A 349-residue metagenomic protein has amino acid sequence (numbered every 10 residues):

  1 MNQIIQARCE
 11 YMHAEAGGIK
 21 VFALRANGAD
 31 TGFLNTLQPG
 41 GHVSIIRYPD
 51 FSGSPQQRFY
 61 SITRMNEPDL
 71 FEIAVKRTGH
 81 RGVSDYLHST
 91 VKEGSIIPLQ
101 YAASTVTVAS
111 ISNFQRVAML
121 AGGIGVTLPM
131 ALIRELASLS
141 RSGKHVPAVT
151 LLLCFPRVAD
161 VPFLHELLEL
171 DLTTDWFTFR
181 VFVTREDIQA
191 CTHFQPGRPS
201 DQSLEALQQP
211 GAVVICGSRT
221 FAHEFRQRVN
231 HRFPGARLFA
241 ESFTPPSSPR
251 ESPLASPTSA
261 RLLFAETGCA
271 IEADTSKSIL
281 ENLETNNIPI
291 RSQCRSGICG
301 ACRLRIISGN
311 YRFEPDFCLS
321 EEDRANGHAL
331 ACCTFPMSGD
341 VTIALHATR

Functional and structural regions predicted by a protein language model:
N2-I96, Q115-R116, F155-R157, L168-D171 (+1 more regions): Ferredoxin-reductase
R8, Q227, C318-A331: Low-complexity, intrinsically disordered Gly/Pro/Thr-rich segments
Y48, A102-A103, H346: Short, surface-exposed secondary-structure boundary micro-motifs
Y86-L254, R261-L263: FNR/FR-type flavoprotein reductase catalytic core
T173-T174, F182-R185, M337-R349: Short flanking/linker segments adjacent to small metal-binding domains or redox-active Cys/His motifs
P257-R291: C-terminal accessory/binding modules appended to enzymatic or scaffolding proteins
I288-N310, D323-S338: Local cysteine-cluster metal-coordination motifs and their immediate loop/turn environment, predominantly Fe-S cluster
